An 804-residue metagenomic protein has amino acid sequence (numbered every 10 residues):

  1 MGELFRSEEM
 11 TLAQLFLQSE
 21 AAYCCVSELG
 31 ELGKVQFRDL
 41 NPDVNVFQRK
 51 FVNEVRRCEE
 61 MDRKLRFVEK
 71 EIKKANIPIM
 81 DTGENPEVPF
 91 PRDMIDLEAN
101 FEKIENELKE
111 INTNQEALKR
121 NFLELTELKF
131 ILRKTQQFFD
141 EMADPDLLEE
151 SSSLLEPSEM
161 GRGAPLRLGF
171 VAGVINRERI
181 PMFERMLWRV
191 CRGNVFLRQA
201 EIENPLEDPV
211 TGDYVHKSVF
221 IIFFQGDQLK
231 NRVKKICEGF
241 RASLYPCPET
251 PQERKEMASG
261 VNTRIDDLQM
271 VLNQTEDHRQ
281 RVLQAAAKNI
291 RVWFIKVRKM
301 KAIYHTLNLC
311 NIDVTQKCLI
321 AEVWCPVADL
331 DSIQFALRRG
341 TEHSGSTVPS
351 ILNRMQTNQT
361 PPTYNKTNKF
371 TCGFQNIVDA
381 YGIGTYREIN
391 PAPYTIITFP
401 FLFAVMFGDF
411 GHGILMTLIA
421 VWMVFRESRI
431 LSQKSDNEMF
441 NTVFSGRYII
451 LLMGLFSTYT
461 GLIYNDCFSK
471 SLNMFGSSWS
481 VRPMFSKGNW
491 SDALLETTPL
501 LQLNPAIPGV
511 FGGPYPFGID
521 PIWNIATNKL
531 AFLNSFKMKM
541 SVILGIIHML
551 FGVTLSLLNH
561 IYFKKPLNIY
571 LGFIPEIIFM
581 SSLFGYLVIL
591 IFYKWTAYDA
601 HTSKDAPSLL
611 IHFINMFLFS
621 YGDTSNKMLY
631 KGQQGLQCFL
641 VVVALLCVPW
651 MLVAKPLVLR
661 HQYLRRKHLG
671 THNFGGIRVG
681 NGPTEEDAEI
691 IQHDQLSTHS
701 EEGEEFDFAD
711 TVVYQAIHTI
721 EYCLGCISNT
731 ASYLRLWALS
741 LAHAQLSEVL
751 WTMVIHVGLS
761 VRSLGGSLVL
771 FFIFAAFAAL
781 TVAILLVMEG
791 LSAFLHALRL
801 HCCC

Functional and structural regions predicted by a protein language model:
M1-Y394, F399, F410-H412, M423 (+3 more regions): Long, charged N-terminal accessory/stalk domains
G2-T11, Q18-K34, M182, V292 (+3 more regions): Conserved, carboxylate-rich catalytic/transport cores that coordinate ions
